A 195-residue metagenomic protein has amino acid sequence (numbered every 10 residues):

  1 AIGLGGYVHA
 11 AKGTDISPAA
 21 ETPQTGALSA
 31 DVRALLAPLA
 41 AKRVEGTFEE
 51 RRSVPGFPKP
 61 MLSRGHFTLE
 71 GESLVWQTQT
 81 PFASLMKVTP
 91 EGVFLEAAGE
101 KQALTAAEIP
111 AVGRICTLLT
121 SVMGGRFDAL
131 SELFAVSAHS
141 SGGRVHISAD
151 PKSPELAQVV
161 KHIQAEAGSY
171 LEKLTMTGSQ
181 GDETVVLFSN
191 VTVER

Functional and structural regions predicted by a protein language model:
A1-G5: Bacterial N-terminal signal peptides
G6-T47, S53-P60: N-terminal leader/targeting segments and the immediate start of mature chains
A41-R43, L62-R64, G71, P81 (+5 more regions): Extracytoplasmic
F48-E50, W76-Q79, L95, I147-K152 (+1 more regions): Short beta-strand segments that buttress and anchor functional surface loops
P58-H66, D182: Amphipathic hydrophobic-ligand
H66-T117, T184: An acidic-aromatic
G99, L104-D150: Flexible, surface-exposed loop/linker segments and immediately adjacent secondary-structure boundaries
F127-L133, H139-R195: Gly/Pro-enriched, hydrophobic low-complexity segments that function as extracytoplasmic propeptides/linkers
